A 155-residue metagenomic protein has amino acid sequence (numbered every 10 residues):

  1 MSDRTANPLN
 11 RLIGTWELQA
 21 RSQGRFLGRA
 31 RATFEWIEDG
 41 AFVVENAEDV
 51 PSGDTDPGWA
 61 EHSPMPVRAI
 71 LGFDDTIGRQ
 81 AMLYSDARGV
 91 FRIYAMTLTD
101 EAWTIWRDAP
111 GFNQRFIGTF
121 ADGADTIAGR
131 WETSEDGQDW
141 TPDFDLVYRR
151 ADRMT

Functional and structural regions predicted by a protein language model:
M1-T155: Hydrophobic small-molecule pocket/channel-lining residues, especially in calycin-type beta-barrels
